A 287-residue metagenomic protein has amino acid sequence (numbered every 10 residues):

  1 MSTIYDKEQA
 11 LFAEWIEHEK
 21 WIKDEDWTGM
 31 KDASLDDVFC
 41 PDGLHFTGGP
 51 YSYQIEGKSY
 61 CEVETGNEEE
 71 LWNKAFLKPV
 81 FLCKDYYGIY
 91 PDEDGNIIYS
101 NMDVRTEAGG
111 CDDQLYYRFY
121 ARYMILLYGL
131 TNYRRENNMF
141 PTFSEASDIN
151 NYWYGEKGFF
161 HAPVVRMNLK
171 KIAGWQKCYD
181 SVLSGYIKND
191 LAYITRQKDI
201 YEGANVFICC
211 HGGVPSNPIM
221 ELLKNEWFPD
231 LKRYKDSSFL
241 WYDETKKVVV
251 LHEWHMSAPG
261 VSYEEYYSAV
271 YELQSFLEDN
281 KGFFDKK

Functional and structural regions predicted by a protein language model:
M1-L126, Y193, Q197, F239-Y242: Active-site and ligand/interface coordination hotspots across diverse enzymes and nucleic-acid-associated assemblies
S2-K7, S181-T195, S216-K287: C-terminal capping/extension of enzyme domains
K74-P79, G158-V164, W241-L251: Beta-strand-turn-beta hairpins that frame and shape the catalytic cleft of phosphate-ester-processing enzymes
V80-F81, R166, V206-C209, H252: Structural recognition of the beta-strand scaffold that forms the well-ordered cores of secreted hydrolase catalytic
K84-I89, K170-G174, G212-N217, H255-P259: Short, solvent-exposed loop/turn segments at secondary-structure junctions
N101-K171: Low-complexity, serine/threonine/proline-enriched polar segments
V164-I187: Conserved C-terminal alpha-helical bundle
I194-S216: Proline-aspartate-enriched helix->loop->beta-strand connector
